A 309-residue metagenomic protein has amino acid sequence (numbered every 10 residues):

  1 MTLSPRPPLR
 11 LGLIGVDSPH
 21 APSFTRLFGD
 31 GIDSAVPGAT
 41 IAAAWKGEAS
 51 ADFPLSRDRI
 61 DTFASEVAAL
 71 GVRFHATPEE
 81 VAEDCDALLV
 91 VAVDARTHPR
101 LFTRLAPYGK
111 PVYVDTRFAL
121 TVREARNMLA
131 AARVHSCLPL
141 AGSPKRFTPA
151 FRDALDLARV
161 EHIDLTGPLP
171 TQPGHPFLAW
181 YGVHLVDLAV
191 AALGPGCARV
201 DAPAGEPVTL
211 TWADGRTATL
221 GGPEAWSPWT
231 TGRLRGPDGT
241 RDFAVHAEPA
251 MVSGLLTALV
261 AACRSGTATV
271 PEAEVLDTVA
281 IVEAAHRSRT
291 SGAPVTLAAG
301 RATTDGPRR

Functional and structural regions predicted by a protein language model:
M1-Y108, V134, P195, R289 (+2 more regions): N-terminal glycine-/serine-/threonine-rich beta1-alpha1-beta2 phosphate-ribose binding loop of Rossmann-like
A21, I60, A125, F151 (+3 more regions): A general structural signal for well-ordered alpha-helical segments in protein cores
A76, V114, P139-A141: Hydrophobic residues in well-ordered beta-strands that form the structural core
G109-P111, T116-R117: Short helix/strand-capping hinge loops at secondary-structure junctions that flank key functional elements
F118-H175: A contiguous active-site-proximal alpha/beta segment in oxidoreductase catalytic domains
I163-S227, A273-L276: Rossmann-like dinucleotide-binding domain that binds NAD(P)(H)
E206-L259: C-terminal substrate-binding/catalytic lobe of Rossmann-fold NAD(P)-dependent oxidoreductases
R241-R309: C-terminal helical cap and adjacent loop that interface with cofactors, partners, or active-site loops
